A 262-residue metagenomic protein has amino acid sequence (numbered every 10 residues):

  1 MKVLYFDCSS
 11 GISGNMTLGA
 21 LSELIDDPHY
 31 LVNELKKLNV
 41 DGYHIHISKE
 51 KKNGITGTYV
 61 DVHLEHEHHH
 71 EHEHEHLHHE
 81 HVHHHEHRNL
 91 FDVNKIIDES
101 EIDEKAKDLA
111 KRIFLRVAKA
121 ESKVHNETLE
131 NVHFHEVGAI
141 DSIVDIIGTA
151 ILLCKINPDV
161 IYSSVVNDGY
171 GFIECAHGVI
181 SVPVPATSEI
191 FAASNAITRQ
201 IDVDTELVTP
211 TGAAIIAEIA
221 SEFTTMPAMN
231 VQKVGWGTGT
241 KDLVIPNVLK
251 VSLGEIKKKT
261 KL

Functional and structural regions predicted by a protein language model:
M1-V3, V124-H135, G169, S194-Q200 (+1 more regions): Glycine/charged-rich beta-loop-alpha catalytic/anionic-binding loops adjacent to active sites
K2, T56-T58, N247-S252: Short beta-strand micro-motifs in enzyme catalytic cores
L4-L24, K95-D98, R116, H135-E136 (+2 more regions): N-terminal loops that bind phosphate or other acidic moieties and the adjacent beta-alpha structural core
G11, V60, D141, I216: Divalent metal-coordination and catalytic microenvironments
N15-S22, V32, N94, K111-A118 (+4 more regions): Predominant activation on well-ordered alpha-helical scaffold segments within soluble catalytic domains
E23-V124, V184, A193-I197, V203-D204 (+2 more regions): Glycine-rich nucleotide/cofactor/substrate-binding loop typically near the N-terminus or early in the first domain
E99-D108, H133-I140, G171-G178, R199-L207: Flexible, glycine/proline-enriched loop segments at strand-loop-helix junctions that form or flank small-ligand binding
P158-L262: Mobile "lid/hinge" segments at catalytic clefts and subdomain interfaces of large enzymes
